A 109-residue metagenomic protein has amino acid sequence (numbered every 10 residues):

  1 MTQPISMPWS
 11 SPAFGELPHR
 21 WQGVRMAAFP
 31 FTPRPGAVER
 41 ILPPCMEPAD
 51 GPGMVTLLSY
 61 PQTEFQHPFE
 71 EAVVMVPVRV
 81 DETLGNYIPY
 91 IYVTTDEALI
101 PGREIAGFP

Functional and structural regions predicted by a protein language model:
M1-P4, P12-E16, D50-P109: Short basic (Lys/Arg) and small-residue
A13-L57: N-terminal ordered "arm"
